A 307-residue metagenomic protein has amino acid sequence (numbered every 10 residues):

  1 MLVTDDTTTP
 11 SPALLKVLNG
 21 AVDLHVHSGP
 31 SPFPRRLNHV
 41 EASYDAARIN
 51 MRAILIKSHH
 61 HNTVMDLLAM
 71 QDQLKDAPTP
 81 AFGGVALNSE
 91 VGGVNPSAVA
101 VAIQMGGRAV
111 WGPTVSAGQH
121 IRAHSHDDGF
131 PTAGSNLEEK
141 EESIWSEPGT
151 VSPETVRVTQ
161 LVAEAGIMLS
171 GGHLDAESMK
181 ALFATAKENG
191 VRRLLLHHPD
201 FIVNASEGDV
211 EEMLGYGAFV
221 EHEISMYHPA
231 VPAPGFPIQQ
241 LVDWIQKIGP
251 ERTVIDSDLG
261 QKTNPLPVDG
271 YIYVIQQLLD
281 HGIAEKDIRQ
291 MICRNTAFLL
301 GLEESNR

Functional and structural regions predicted by a protein language model:
M1-P80: An N-terminally biased module of ancient metal coordination in phosphate/nucleic-acid-related enzymes
D23, E41-M65, P78-N88, G107-V115 (+3 more regions): Divalent metal-dependent hydrolysis catalytic cores, especially in the metallo-beta-lactamase
H27-G29, H59-H61, G84-E90, P113-A117 (+4 more regions): Active-site beta-loop-alpha junctions enriched in small/polar residues
L37-E41, P96, S152, G208 (+2 more regions): Charged helix-capping and loop-helix junction motifs
P78, G92-L196: Extended substrate/RNA-proximal surfaces in nucleic-acid metabolism proteins
Q160, A165-F236, V254: Catalytic pocket-lining loop regions of alpha/beta-barrel enzymes, especially the amidohydrolase/enolase/GH5 lineages
P250-P267: Short acidic/histidine-rich active-site segments
V268-R307: Mid-to-C-terminal alpha-helical segments outside catalytic/metal-binding sites
